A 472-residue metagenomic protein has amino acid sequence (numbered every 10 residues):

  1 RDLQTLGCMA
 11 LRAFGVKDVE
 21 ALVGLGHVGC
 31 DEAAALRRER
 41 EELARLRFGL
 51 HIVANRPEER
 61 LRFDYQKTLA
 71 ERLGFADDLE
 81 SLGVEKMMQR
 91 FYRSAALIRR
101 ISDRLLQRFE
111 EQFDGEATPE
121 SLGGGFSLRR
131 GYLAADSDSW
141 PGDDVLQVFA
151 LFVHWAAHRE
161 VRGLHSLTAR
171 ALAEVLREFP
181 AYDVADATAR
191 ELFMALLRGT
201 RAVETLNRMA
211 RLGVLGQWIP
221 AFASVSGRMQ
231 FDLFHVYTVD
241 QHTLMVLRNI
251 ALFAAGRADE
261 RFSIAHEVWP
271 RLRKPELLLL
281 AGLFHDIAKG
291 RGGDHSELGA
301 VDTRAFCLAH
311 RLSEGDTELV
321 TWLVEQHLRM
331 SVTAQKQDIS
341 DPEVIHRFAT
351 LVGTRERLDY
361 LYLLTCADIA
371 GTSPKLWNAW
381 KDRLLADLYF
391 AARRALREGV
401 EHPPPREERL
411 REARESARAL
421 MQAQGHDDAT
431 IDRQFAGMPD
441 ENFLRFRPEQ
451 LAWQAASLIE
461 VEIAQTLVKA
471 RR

Functional and structural regions predicted by a protein language model:
R1-H235, R304: Non-catalytic interface/linker regions that flank or bridge core catalytic/transmembrane domains
G7-A10, R47-P57, S102-F109, W155 (+9 more regions): Conserved NTP-handling cores and scaffolds of large molecular machines
C8, V153, N207, R248 (+2 more regions): Generic alpha-helical structural context detector
V23-G24, E32-R45, E71, T238-V239 (+1 more regions): Divalent metal-dependent catalytic cores for phosphoryl transfer on phosphate-bearing substrates
E42-L43, F75, L82-Y132, R347-R472: Regulatory modules associated with amino-acid/nitrogen control
A181-A281, G290-S296, V301-A305, E318 (+1 more regions): Long, K/E/R/D-enriched contiguous segments that form extended
E191, F284-D286, R471-R472: Short, hydrophobic beta-strand segments
R211, S226, H235-M245, A254-E260 (+12 more regions): A glycine- and charged-residue-rich anion-binding loop/surface
